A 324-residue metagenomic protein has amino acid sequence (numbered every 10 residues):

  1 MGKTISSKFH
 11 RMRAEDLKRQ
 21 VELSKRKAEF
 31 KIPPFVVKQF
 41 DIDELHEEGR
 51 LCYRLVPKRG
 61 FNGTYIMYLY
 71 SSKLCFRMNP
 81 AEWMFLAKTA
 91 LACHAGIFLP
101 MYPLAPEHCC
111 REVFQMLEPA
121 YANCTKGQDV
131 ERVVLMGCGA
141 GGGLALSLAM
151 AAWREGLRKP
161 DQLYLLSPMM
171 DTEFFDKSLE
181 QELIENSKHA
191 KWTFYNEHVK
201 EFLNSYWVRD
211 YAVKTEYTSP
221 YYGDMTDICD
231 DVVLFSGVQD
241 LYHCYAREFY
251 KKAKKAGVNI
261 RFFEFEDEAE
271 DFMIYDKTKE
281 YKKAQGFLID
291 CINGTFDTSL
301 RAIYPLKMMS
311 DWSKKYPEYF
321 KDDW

Functional and structural regions predicted by a protein language model:
M1-K31, P305-W324: N-terminal targeting or regulatory segments adjacent to alpha/beta-hydrolase or S9 domains
L17-G60: N-terminal cap/lid segment of alpha/beta-hydrolase-fold proteins
D43, E47-Y53, P57-W324: Alpha/beta-hydrolase superfamily serine-hydrolase fold, recognizing
